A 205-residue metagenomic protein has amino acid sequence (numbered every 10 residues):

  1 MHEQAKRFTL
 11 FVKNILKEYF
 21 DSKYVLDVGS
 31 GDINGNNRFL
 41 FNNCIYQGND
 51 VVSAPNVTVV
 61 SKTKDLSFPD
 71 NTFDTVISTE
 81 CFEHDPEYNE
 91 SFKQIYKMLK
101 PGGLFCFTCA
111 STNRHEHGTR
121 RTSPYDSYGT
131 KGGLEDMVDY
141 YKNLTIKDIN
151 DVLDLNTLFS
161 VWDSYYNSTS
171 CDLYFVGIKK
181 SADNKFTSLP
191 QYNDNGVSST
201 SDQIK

Functional and structural regions predicted by a protein language model:
M1-Y19: Class I SAM-dependent methyltransferase Rossmann-like catalytic core, especially the SAM/SAH-binding loop
H2, F82, Y140: Charge-dense, low-complexity intrinsically disordered segments
A5-F11, N37-F41, G133-Y141: A broad, low-specificity signal for short, low-complexity segments enriched in glycine/proline and polar/charged
R7, D27, G31, D172 (+1 more regions): Metal-centered catalytic cores of metalloenzymes
T9-I15, Y24-D27, N71, M137-N143: Generic detector of short, locally flexible boundary/turn motifs and exposed helical patches
E18-S22, S160-D163: Hydrophobic alpha-helical context, especially transmembrane and signal-peptide helices
Y19-E116, F175: Conserved SAM-binding loop
P86-Y96, K100, L104-K205: S-adenosyl-L-methionine-dependent methyltransferase catalytic module, highlighting the catalytic core
